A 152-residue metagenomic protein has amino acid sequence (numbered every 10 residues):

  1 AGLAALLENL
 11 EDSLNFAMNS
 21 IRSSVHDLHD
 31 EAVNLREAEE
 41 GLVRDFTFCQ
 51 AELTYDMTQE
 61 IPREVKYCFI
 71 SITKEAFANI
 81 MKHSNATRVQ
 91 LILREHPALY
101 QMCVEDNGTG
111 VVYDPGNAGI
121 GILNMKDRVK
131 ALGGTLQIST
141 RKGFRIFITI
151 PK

Functional and structural regions predicted by a protein language model:
A1-Q50: DHp/HisKA dimerization-phosphotransfer hairpin of two-component histidine kinases
H29, M81-V89, V112, G133 (+1 more regions): A short, flexible helix-to-loop-to-beta junction within the catalytic ATP-binding CA
E31-C68, T73, F77, M81 (+1 more regions): Helix-loop-beta hinge of the Bergerat
A51-Q59, E95, D106, T140: Heptad-repeat coiled-coil segments of the DHp/HisKA dimerization-phosphoacceptor module
R88-A98, E105: Short beta-strand/loop element within the Bergerat-fold HATPase_c
N107-T109, I120: Conserved post-beta-strand hinge residue in the HATPase_c
D114-F147: ATP phosphate-binding glycine-rich loop and adjacent ATP-lid/helix-beta elements within ATP-binding kinase/ATPase
I148-K152: C-terminal beta-strand of the catalytic ATP-binding
